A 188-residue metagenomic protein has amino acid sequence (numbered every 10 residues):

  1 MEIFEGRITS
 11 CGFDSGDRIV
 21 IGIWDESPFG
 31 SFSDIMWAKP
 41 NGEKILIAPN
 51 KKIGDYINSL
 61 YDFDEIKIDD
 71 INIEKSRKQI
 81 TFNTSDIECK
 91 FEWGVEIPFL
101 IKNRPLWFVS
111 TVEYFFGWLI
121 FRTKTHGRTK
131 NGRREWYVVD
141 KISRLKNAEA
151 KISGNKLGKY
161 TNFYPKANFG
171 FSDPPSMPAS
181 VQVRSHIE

Functional and structural regions predicted by a protein language model:
M1-E43: N-terminal ordered "arm"
I19-I23, K44-K52, E88-E96: Short amphipathic beta-strand/extended segments with alternating polar/hydrophobic composition
I21-I23, D69-I73: Short amphipathic beta-strand and strand-loop transition segments with alternating hydrophobic
S31-I71: Acidic, aromatic-enriched beta-alpha/helix-loop junctions
S59-Y61, S85-C89: Hydrophobic transmembrane alpha-helix bundles
S76-S85: Generic recognition of long tandem-repeat/solenoid scaffolds
E88-E188: A eukaryote-biased signal for long
